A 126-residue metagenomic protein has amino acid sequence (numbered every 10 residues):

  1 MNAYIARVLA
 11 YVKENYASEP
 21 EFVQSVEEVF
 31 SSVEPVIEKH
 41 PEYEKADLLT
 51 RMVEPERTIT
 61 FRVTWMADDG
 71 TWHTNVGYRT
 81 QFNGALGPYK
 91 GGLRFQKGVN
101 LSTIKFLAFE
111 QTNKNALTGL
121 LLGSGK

Functional and structural regions predicted by a protein language model:
M1-K126: N-terminal ligand-binding/catalytic initiation module
